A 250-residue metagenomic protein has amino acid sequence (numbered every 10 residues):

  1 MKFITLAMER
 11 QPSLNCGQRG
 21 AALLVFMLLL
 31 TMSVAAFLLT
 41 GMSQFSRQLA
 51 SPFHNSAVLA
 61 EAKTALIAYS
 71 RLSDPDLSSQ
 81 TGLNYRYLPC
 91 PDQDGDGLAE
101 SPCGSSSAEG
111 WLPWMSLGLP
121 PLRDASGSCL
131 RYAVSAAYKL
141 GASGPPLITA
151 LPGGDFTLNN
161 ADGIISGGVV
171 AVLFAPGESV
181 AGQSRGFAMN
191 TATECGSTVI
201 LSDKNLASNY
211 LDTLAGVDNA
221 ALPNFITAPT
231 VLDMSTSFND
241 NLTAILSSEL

Functional and structural regions predicted by a protein language model:
M1-R19: N-terminal leader/signal peptides at the extreme start of proteins
F3, Q11, F26-L29, S208: Generic N-terminal initiation segments characterized by hydrophobic and/or small/turn-forming residues
L14-S43: N-terminal single-pass transmembrane signal-anchor helix
A36-L250: N-terminal pilin/flagellin-like segments and related low-complexity appendage regions
